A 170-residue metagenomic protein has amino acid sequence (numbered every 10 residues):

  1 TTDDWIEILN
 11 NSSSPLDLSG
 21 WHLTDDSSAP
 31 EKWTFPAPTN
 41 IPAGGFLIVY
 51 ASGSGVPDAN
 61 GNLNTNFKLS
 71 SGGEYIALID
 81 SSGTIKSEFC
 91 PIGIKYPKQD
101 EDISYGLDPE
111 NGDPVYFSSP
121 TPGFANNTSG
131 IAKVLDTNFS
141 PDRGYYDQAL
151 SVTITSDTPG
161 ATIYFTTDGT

Functional and structural regions predicted by a protein language model:
T1-Y116: Activation on beta-sandwich/Ig-like modules and their edge loops
V49, D100-T170: Short, compositionally stereotyped local motifs that mark structural "simplifiers"
